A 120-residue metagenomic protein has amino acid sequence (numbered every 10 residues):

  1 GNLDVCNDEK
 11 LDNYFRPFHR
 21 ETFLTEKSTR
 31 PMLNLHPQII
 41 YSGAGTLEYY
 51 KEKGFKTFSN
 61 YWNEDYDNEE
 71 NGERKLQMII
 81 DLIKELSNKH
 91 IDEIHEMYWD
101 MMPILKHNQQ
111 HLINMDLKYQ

Functional and structural regions predicted by a protein language model:
C6, N13-P17, E21-T25, R30-N34 (+1 more regions): Pol beta-like nucleotidyltransferase catalytic core
